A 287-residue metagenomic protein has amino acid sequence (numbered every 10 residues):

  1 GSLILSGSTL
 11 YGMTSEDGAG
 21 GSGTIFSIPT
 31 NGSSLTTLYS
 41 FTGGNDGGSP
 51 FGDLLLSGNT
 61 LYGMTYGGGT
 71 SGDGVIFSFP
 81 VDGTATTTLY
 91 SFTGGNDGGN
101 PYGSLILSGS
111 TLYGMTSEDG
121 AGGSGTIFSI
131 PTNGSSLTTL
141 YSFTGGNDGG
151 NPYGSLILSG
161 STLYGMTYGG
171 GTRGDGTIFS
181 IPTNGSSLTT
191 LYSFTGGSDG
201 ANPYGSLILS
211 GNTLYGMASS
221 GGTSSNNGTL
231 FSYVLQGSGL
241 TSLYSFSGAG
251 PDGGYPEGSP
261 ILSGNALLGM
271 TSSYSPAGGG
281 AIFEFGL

Functional and structural regions predicted by a protein language model:
G1-L287: Extracellular beta-propeller repeat domains
